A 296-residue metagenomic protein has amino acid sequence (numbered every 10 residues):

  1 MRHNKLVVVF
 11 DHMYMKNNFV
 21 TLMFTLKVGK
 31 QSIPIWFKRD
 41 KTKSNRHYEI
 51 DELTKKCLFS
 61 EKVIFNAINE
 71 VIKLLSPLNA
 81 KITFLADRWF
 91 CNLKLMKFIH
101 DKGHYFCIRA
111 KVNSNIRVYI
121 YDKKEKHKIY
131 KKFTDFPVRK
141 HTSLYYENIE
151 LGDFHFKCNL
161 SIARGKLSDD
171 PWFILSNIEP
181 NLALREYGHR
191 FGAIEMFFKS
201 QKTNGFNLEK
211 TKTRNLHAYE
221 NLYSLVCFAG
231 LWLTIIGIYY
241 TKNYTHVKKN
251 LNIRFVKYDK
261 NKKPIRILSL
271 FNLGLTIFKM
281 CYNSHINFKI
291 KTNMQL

Functional and structural regions predicted by a protein language model:
M1-L6, N17, V28-L296: Single, function-defining residue in the core of a domain
F10-T21: An active-site-proximal beta-strand-loop segment
F24: Histidine-anchored nucleotide/phosphate-binding helix
